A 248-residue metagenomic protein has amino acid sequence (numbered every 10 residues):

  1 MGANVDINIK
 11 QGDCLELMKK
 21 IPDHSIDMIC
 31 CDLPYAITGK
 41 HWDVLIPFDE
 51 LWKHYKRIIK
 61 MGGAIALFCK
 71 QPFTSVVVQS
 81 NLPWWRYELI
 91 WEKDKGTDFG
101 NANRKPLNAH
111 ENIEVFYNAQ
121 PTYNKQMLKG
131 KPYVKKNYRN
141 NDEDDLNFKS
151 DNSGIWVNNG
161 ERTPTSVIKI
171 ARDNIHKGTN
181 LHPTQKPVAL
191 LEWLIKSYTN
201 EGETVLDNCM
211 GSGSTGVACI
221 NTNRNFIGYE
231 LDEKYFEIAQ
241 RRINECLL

Functional and structural regions predicted by a protein language model:
M1-G228, K234-E237, L248: Core catalytic lobe of class I
